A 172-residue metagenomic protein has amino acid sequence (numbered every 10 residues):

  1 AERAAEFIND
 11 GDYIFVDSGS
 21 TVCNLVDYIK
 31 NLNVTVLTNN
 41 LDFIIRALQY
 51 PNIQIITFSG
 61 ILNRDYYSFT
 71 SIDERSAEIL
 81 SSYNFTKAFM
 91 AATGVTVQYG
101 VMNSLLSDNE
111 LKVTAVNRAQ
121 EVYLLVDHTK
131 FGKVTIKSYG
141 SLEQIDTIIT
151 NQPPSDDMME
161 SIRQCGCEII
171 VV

Functional and structural regions predicted by a protein language model:
A1-S20, V26-N31, T35, A47-N52: HTH-adjacent hinge/linker in prokaryotic transcriptional regulators
L41-V172: Conserved phosphate- and dinucleotide-binding cores of soluble alpha/beta proteins, encompassing both enzyme active
